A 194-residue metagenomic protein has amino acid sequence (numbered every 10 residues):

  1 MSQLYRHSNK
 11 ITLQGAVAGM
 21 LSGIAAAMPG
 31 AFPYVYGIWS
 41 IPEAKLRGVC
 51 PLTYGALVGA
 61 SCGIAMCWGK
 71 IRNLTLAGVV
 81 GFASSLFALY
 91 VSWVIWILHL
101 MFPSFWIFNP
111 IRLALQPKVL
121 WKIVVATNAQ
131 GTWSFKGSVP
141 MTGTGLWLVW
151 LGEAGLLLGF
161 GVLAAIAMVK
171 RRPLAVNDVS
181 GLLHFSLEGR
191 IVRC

Functional and structural regions predicted by a protein language model:
M1-K10: Short, Lys/Arg-rich, polar N-terminal cytosolic tail immediately upstream of the first transmembrane signal-anchor
Y34-P51, R72, T144-G145: Membrane-helix interface and helix-disruption motif detector
C50-V80: Canonical alpha-helical transmembrane segments
L76-W93: Transmembrane alpha-helical segments of multi-pass membrane proteins
V94-S104, L163-V179: Juxtamembrane/interface segments at transmembrane-helix termini
I97-M141: Membrane-interfacial helical/loop segments at transmembrane boundaries in membrane proteins
P140-M168: Alpha-helical membrane-embedded segments
V176-V192: Membrane-cytosol interface motif
